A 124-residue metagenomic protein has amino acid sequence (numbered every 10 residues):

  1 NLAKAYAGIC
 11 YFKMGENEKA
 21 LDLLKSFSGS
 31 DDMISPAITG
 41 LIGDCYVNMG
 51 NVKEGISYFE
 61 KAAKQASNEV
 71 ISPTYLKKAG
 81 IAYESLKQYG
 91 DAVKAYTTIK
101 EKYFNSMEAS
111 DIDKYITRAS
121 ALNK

Functional and structural regions predicted by a protein language model:
N1, M14, S28-P36, A63-S72 (+1 more regions): Short solvent-exposed coil/turn linkers within tandem alpha-helical repeat scaffolds
